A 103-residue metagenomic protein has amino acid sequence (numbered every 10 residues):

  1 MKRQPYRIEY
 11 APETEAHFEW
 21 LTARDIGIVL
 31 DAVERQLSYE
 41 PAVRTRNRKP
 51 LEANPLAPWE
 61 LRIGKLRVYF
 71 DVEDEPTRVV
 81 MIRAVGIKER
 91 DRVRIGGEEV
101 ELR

Functional and structural regions predicted by a protein language model:
M1-P5, G27, I63-R67, D71-R103: Enriched for short, Lys/Arg-rich terminal
M1-V33: Arg/Lys-rich, positively charged N-terminal/basic patches that mediate binding to nucleic acids
R7-E9, P50, R62: Generic structural detector for well-ordered beta-strands
E13, L56, I87: Residues that form or immediately flank small-molecule/cofactor binding pockets and catalytic motifs
L21-D25, P55, D74: Short coil/turn residues that cap or connect secondary-structure elements
R35-E60: A short, surface-exposed loop/turn module that caps and links secondary-structure elements
